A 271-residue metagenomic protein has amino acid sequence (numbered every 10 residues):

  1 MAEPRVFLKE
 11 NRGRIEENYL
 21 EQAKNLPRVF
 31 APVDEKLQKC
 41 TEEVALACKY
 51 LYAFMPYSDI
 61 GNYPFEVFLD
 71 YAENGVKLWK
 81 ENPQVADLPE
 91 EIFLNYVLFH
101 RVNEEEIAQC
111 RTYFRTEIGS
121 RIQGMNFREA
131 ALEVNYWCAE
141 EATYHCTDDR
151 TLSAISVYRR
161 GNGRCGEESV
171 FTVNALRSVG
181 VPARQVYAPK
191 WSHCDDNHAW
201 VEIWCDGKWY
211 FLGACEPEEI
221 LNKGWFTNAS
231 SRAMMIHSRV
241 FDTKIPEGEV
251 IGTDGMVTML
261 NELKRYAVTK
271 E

Functional and structural regions predicted by a protein language model:
A2-R160, I245-G248, G255: Secondary-structure boundary elements
R121-D206: Active-site neighborhood of thiol-dependent amide/isopeptide-bond enzymes
H145-C146, S178, V186-D195, A199 (+1 more regions): His-Asp-centered catalytic microenvironments across diverse enzyme cores, prominently the transglutaminase-like
